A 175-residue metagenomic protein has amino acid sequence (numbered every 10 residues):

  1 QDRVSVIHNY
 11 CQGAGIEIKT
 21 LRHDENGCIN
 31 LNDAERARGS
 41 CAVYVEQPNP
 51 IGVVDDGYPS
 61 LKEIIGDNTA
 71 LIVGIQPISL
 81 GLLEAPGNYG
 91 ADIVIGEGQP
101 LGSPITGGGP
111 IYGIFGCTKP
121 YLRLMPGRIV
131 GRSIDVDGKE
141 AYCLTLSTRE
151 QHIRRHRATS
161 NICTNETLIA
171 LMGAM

Functional and structural regions predicted by a protein language model:
Q1-D2, G27, S79-G81, P100-T106 (+1 more regions): Short gly/pro/ser/thr-enriched loop/turn and capping motifs at secondary-structure boundaries
Q1-Q12: Substrate-binding/gating loop at the entrance of the active-site cleft, primarily in PLP-dependent aminotransferase-like
I7, I16, G131-R132: Active-site cavity-forming subdomains of large catalytic enzyme subunits
I7-H8, A34, V43, Q76 (+2 more regions): Buried hydrophobic positions in well-ordered alpha/beta secondary-structure cores of metabolic enzymes
Y10-L21: A glycine-rich helix N-cap at a beta->alpha junction
K19, H23-I78, P100: Active-site phosphate-binding strand-loop segment of PLP-dependent enzymes
G87-S103: Conserved active-site segment immediately N-terminal to the catalytic lysine that forms the internal aldimine
L101-M175: Active-site C-terminal subdomain of aminotransferase-like
